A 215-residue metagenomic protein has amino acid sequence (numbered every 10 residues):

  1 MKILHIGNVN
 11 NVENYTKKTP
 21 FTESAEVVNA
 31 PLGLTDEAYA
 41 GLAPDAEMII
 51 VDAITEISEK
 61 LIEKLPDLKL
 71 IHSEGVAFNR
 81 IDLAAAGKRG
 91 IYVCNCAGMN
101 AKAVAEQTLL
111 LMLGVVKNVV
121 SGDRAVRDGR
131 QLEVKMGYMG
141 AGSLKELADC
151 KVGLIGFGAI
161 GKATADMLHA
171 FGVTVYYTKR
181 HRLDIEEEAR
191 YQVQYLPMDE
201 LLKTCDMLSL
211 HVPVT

Functional and structural regions predicted by a protein language model:
M1-M48, G172, Y176: N-terminal glycine-/charge-rich "phosphate-binding" loop or analogous flexible N-terminal tail
I6, V51-D52, E74, S209-V214: Short, well-ordered coil/turn residues at beta-beta hairpins and beta-strand->alpha-helix junctions within
N14, Y138-T215: Rossmann-like dinucleotide/phosphate-binding beta-alpha-beta segment
P31, E74-G75, I91-K102, M198-D199: Short beta->alpha connector loops at strand-helix junctions that form conserved, small/polar/Pro-enriched
A46, L65, T204-C205: An anion/phosphate-binding loop that grips the pyrophosphate of nucleotide cofactors and donors
E56-L68: Rossmann-fold NAD(P) dinucleotide-binding segment
N79-I91: Rossmann-fold NAD(P)-binding glycine/threonine-rich loop
R89, A97-K151: Phosphate-binding beta-alpha-beta segment of Rossmann-like dinucleotide-binding domains, i.e., the NAD(P)
